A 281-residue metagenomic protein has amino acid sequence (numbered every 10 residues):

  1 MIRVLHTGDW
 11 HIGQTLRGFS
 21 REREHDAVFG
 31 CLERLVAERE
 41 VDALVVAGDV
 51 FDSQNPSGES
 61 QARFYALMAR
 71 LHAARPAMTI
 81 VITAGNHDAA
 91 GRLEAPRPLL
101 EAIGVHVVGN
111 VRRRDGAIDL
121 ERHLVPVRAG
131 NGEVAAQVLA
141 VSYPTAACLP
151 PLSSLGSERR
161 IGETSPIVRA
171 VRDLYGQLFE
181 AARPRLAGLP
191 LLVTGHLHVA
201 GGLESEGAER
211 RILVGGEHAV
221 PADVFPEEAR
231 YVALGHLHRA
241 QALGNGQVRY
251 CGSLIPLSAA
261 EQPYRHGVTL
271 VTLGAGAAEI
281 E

Functional and structural regions predicted by a protein language model:
M1-V46, F51-E281: Extended recognition/assembly regions associated with phosphoester-bond processing machinery
